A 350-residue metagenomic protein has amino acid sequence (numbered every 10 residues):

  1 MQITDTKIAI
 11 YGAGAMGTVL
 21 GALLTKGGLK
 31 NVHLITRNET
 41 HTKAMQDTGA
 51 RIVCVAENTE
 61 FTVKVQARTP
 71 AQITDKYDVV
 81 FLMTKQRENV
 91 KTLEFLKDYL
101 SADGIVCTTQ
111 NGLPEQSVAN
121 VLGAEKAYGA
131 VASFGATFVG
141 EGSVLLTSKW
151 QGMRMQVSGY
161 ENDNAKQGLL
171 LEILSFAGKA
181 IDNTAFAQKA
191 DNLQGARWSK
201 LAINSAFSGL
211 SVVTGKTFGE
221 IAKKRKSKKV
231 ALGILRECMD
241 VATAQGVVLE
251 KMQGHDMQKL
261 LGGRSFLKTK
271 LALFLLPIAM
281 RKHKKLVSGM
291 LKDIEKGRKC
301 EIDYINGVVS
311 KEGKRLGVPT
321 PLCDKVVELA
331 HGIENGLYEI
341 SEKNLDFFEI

Functional and structural regions predicted by a protein language model:
M1-N58: NAD(P)+-binding Rossmann beta1-loop-alpha1 motif at the extreme N-terminus of oxidoreductases
Q2-T4, L232-I350: NAD(P)-dependent Rossmann-like dehydrogenase/reductase catalytic/cofactor-binding core
T6, D78, M153: Nucleotide donor/acceptor-binding cores
G27, T48, A177-A180, T184 (+5 more regions): Change "in soluble alpha/beta enzymes" to "in soluble alpha/beta proteins
T59-L145: Rossmann-like NAD(P)(H) cofactor-binding subdomain of soluble oxidoreductases
L100, V144-S158, S211-I221, V287-K296: Helix-loop-beta segment of a Rossmann-like dinucleotide-binding subdomain
T109-A206, S211: Rossmann-fold dinucleotide-binding core
Q194-A222, K226-V241: Active-site-proximal catalytic alpha-helix in oxidoreductases
